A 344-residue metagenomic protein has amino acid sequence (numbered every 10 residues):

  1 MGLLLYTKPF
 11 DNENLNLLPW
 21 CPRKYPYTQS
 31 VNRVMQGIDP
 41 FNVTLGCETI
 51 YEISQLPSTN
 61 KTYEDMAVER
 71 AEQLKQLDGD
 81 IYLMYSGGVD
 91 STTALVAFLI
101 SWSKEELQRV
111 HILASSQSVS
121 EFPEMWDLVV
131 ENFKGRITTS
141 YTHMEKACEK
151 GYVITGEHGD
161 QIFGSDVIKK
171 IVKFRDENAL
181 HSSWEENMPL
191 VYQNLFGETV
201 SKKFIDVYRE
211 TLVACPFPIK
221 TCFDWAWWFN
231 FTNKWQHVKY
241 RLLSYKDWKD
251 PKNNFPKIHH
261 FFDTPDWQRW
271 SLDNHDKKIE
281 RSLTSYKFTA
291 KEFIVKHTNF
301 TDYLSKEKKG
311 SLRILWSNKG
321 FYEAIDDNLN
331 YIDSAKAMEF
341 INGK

Functional and structural regions predicted by a protein language model:
G2-I81, A97, R109-K344: Nucleotide-activated chemistry modules centered on ATP-dependent adenylation/adenylyltransferase
M84, T92-T93: Phosphate-binding Walker
G88: Conserved G/P- and acidic residue-centered "switch" motifs that form tight phosphate/ATP-binding loops in soluble
T93-I100: Active-site signature of alpha/beta-hydrolase-fold catalytic machinery across serine- and Asp/Cys-nucleophile hydrolases
